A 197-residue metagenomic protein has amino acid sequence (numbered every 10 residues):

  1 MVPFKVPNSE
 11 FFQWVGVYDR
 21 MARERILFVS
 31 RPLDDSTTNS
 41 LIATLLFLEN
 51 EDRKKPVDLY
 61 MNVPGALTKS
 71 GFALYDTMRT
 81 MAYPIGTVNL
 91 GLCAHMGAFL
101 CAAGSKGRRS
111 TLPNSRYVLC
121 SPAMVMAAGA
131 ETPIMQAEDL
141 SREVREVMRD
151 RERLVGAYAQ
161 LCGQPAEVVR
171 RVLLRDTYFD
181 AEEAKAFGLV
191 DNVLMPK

Functional and structural regions predicted by a protein language model:
M1-K197: Terminal-region recognition feature
